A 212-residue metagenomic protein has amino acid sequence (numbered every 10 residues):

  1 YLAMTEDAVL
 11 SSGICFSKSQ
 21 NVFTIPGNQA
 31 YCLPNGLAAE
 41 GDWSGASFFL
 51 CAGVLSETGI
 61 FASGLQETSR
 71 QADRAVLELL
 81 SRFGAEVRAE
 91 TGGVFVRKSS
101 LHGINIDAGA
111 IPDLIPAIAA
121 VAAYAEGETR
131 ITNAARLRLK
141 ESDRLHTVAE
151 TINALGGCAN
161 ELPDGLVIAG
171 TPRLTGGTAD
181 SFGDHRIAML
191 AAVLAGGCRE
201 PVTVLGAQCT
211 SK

Functional and structural regions predicted by a protein language model:
Y1-K212: Short, structured segments at the rim of ligand-binding sites
